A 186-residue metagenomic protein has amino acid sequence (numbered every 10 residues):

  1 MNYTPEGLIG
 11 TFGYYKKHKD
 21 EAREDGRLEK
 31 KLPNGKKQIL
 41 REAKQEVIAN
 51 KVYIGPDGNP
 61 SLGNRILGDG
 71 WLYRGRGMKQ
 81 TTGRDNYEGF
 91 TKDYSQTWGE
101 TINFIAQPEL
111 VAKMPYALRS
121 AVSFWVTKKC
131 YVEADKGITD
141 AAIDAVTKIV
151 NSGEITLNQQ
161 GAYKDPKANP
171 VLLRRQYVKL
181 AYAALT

Functional and structural regions predicted by a protein language model:
M1, T82-D85, W125-V132, E154 (+1 more regions): Sec/Tat-exported extracytoplasmic proteins
M1-F124: Peptidoglycan-targeting cell-wall enzymes and recognition modules
M1-L8, S152-Y163: Secretory-pathway/luminal and periplasmic proteins that interact with or process carbohydrate-rich
G68, V132-K136: Short helix-to-loop capping/linker segments positioned immediately adjacent to catalytic or ligand/cofactor-binding
L72, P108-Y116, G137-D144, D165-L172: Soluble non-cytosolic domains of exported or imported proteins
G83, D135-Q159: Acidic helix/loop microenvironments that form the catalytic cleft of cell-wall polysaccharide enzymes
V122, T147, N151, K179-Y182: Non-transmembrane alpha-helical segments in soluble domains of secreted/periplasmic/extracellular proteins
I155-T186: Extracellular low-complexity, O-glycosylation-prone Ser/Thr/Pro/Gly-rich "stalks" and linkers flanking catalytic
